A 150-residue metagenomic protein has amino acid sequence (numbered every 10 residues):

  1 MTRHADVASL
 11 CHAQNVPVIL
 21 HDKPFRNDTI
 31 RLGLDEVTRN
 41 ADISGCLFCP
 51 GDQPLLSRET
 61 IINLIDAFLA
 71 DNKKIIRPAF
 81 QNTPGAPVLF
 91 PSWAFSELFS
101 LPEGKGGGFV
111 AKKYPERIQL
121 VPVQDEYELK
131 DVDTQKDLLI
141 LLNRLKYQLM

Functional and structural regions predicted by a protein language model:
M1-V18: Acidic donor-binding segment of Leloir-type glycosyltransferases
A8, N27-I30, I61, F95 (+2 more regions): A general structural signal for well-ordered alpha-helical segments in protein cores
L10, Q14, V37, R58 (+2 more regions): ER/Golgi luminal nucleotide-sugar-dependent glycosyltransferases, focusing on the catalytic module
P17-P24, V121-P122: Short beta->alpha connector loops at strand-helix junctions that form conserved, small/polar/Pro-enriched
F25-S96: Conserved beta-loop-beta/alpha segment of the NTase-like Rossmann-fold superfamily that binds/positions NTPs
P84-Y114: Short, glycine-/small-residue-rich phosphate/pyrophosphate-handling segment
P102-M150: Conserved alpha/beta core of the MobA/IspD/sugar-nucleotide pyrophosphorylase nucleotidyltransferase superfamily
